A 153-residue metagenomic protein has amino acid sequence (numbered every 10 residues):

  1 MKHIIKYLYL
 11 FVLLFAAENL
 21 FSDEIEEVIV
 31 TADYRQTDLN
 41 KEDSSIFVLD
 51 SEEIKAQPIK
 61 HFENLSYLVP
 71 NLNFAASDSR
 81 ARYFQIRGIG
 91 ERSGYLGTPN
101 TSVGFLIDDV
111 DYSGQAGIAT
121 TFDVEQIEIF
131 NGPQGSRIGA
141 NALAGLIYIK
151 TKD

Functional and structural regions predicted by a protein language model:
M1-Y9: Bacterial N-terminal signal peptides that target proteins for export
A16-A17: N-terminal signal peptide c-region/cleavage motif recognized by signal peptidases
E26-K55, R82-Q85, V103: N-terminal periplasmic "start-of-domain" segments of outer-membrane beta-barrel proteins
I46, I54, L65-S66, I127-I129 (+1 more regions): Non-catalytic regulatory/gating segments with a bias toward low-complexity or hydrophobic composition
E63, Y67-V110: Extracytoplasmic beta-strand/coil segments of soluble accessory domains associated with Gram-negative outer-membrane
Y83-Q85, I129, N141-D153: N-terminal periplasmic accessory domains that precede and gate Gram-negative outer-membrane beta-barrel machines
G94-L96, S102-G135: Short acidic/polar hinge/loop motifs at secondary-structure boundaries that mediate gating or recognition
